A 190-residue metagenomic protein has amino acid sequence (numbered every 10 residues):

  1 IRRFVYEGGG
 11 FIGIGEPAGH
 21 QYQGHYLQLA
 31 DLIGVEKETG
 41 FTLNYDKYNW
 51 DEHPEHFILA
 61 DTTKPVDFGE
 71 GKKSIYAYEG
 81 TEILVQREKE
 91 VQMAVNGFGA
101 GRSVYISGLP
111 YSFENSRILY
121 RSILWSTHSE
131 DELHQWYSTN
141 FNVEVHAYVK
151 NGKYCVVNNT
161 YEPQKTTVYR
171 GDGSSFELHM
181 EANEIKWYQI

Functional and structural regions predicted by a protein language model:
I1-I190: A conserved amphipathic helix/loop scaffold that creates a polar/acidic microenvironment used either to coordinate
